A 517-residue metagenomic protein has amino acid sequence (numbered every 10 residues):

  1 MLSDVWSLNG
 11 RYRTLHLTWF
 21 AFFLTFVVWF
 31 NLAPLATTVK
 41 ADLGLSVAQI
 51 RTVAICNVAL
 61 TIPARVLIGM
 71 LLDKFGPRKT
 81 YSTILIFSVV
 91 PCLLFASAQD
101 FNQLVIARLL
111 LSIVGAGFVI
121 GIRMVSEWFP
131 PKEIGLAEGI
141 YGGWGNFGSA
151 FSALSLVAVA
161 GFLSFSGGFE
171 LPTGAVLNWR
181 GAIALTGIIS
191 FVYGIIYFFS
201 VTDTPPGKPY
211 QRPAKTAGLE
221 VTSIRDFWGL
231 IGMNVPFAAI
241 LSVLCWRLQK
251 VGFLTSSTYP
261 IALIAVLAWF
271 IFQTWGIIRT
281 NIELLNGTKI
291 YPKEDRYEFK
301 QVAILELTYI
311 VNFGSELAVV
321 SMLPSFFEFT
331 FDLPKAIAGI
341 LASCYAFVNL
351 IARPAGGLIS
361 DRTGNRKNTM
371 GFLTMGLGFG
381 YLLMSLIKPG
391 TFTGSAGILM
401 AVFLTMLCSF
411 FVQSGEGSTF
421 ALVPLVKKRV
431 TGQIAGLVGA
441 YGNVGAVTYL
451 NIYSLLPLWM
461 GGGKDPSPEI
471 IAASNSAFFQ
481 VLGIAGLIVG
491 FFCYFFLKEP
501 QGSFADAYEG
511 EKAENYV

Functional and structural regions predicted by a protein language model:
L32-A36, L230-L263, K300-S343: Extracytoplasmic gate region of multi-pass secondary transporters
G44, G76, S97-N102, V114 (+4 more regions): Helix-breaking motifs and short loop linkers at transmembrane-helix boundaries and internal kinks in secondary membrane
T52-M70, S343-G356: Central cavity-lining transmembrane alpha-helices of secondary-active solute carriers, predominantly the Major
Y81, L104, T369-M370: Primarily marks hydrophobic transmembrane alpha-helices of the MFS/SLC 12-helix fold
G135-S164, V438-L450: Glycine-rich segments within core transmembrane alpha-helices of 12-TM secondary carriers
G161-G187, R247-I261, S454-G486: A membrane-interface helix-boundary motif in multi-pass transporters
G187-Y210, N234-Q249, V266-L285, V489-K498: C-terminal membrane-cytosol helix-exit motif in multi-pass small-molecule transporters
R366-S418: C-terminal transmembrane helical hairpin of 12-TM major facilitator-type secondary transporters
